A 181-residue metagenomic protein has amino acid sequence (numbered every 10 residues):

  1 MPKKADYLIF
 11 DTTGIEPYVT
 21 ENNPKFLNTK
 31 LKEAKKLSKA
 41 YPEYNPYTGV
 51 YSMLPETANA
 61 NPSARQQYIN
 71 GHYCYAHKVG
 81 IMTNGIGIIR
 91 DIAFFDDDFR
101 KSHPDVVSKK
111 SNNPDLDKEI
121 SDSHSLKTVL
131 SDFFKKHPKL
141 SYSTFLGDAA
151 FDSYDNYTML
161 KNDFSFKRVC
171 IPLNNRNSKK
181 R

Functional and structural regions predicted by a protein language model:
M1-A149, Y154-N162: Polybasic low-complexity intrinsically disordered regions
Y157-R181: Helix-centered, glycine/charged polyanion-binding patches within enzymatic domains that contact phosphate-containing
